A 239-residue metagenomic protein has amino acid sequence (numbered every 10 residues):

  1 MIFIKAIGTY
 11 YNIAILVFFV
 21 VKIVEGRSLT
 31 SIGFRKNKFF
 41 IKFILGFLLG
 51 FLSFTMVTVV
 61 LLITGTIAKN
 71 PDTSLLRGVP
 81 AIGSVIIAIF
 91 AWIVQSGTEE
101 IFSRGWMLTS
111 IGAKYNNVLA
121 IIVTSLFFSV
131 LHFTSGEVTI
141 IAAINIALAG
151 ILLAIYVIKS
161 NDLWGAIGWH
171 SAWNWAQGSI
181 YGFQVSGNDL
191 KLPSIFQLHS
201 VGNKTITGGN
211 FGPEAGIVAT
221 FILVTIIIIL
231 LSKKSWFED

Functional and structural regions predicted by a protein language model:
M1-F3, L29-T98, L108-A113: Juxtamembrane helix-loop-helix connectors linking adjacent transmembrane helices in multi-pass membrane enzymes
M1-K22, L45: Alpha-helical transmembrane segments in multi-pass membrane proteins
I7, F43, F47, F51 (+9 more regions): Residue-level signature of the transmembrane alpha-helical core of multi-pass small-molecule transporters
I13-F19, G50-T58, A219-K234: Hydrophobic core of alpha-helical transmembrane segments in multi-pass integral membrane proteins
T98-V123, I155-D162: Membrane-interface helix/loop boundary segments of multi-pass membrane proteins
L131-I140: Membrane-interface helix caps and helix-loop-helix hairpins in membrane proteins
A142-K204: Functionally important transmembrane alpha-helices
A176-D239: C-terminal membrane module of polytopic membrane proteins
